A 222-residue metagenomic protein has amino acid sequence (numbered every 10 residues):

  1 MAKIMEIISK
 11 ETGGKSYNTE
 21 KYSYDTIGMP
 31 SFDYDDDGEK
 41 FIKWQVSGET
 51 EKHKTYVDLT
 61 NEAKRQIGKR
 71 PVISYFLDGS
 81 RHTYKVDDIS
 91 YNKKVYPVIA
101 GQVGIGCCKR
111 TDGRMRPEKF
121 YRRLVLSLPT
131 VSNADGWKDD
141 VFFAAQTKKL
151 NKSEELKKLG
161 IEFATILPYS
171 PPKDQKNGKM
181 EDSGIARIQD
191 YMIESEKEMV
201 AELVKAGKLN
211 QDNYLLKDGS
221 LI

Functional and structural regions predicted by a protein language model:
M1-T60: N-terminal alpha-helical "arm" segments
S47, R65-R70, D87, K93: Hydrophobic, well-ordered secondary-structure scaffolds
E51-R70, L203-G207: A short acidic-Thr-Gly-centered motif at the start of a beta-strand
Y75-L77: Short hydrophobic beta-strand that contains or immediately precedes a catalytic carboxylate
G79-K85: Short acidic, Gly/Ser-rich segments with clustered Asp/Glu that frequently serve as metal-coordination loops in enzyme
K85-K138: Acidic, metal-ligating active-site segments
P129-M180: Short acidic, low-complexity segments enriched in Ser/Thr/Gly/Pro
G184-I222: A two-mode feature
